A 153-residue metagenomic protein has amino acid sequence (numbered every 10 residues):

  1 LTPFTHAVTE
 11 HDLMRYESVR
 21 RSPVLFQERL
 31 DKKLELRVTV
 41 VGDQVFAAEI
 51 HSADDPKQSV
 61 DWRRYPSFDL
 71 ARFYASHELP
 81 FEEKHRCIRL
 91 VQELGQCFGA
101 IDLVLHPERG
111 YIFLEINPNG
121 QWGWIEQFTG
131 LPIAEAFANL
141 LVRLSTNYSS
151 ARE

Functional and structural regions predicted by a protein language model:
L1-E78: Phosphate-binding site of ATP-dependent enzymes
L25, F46, G99, I112-L114: Protein kinase-like catalytic core scaffold
K32, C97-F98: Residues that act as N-cap/strand-start positions at coil-to-secondary-structure junctions
V40-G42, L103-P107: Short, low-complexity Ser/Thr-rich regulatory SLiMs
F68, Y74-F81, H85, R89-Q96 (+1 more regions): C-terminal active-site "lid" helix and adjoining low-complexity regulatory extension at the edge of ATP-using catalytic
